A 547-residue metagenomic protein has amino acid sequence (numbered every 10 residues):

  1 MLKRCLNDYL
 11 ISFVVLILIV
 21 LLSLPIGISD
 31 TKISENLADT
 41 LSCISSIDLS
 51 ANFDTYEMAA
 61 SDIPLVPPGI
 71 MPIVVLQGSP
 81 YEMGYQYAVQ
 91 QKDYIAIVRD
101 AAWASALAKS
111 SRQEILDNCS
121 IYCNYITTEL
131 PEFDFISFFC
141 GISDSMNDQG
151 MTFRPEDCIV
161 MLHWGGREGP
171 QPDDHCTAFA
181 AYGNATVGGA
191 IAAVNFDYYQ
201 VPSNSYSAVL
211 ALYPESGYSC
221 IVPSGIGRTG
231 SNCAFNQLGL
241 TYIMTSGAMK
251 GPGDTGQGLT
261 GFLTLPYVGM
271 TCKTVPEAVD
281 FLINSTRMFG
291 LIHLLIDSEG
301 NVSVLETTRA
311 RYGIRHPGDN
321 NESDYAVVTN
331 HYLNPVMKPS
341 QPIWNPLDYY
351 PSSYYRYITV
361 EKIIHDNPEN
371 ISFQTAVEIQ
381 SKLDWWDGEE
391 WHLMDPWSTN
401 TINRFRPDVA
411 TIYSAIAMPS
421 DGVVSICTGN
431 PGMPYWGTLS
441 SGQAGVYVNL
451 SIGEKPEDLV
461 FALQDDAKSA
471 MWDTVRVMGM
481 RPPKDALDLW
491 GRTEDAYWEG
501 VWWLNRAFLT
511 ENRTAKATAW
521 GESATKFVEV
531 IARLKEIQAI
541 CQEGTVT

Functional and structural regions predicted by a protein language model:
M1-S42, V360, V530, T547: Secretory targeting signatures
L24, S143-M146, F235: Hydrophobic alpha-helix position signal
S34-H175, G269-Y312, P317-R533, I540: C-terminus-biased signal that marks the final domain/tail of proteins
V160-T264, I412-I416, V424-I426, M433-P434: Internal mixed beta-strand/loop scaffold within catalytic domains of large alpha/beta enzymes
